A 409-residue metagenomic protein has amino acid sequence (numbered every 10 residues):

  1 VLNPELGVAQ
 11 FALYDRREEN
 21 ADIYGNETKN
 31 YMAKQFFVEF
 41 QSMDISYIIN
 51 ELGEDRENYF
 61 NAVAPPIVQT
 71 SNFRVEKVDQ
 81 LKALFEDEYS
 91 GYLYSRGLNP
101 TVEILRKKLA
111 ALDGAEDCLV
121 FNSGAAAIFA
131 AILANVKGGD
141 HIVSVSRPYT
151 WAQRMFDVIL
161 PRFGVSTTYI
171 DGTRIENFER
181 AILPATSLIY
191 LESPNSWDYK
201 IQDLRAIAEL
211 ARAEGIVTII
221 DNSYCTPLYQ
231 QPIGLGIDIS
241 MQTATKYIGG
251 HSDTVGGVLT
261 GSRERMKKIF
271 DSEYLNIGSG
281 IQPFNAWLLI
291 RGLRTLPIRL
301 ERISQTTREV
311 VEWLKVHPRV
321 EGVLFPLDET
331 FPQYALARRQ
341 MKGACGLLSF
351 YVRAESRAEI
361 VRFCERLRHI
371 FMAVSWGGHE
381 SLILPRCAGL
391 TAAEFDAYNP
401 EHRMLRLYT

Functional and structural regions predicted by a protein language model:
L2-A12: Extreme N-terminal basic, low-complexity initiation segments that serve as generic localization/processing leaders
Q10, F37, D157-V158, S166-T168 (+3 more regions): PLP-dependent enzyme catalytic core of the Aspartate aminotransferase-like
Y14, N20, Y24-N26: Acidic/polar hotspots within intrinsically disordered regions
E27-M32, F36-V38: Intrinsically disordered, low-complexity segments enriched in serine/proline and basic residues
F40-N99, K107, M404-Y408: N-terminal "arm"/small-domain region of PLP-dependent enzymes with the aminotransferase-like
I49-R56, C118-H317: Conserved PLP-enzyme active-site core in the AAT-like
Y59, E76-K77, L81-L84, Y89 (+3 more regions): Active-site C-terminal subdomain of aminotransferase-like
K77-A126, W151-V158: Conserved N-terminal alpha-helix of the aminotransferase class I/II PLP-enzyme fold
